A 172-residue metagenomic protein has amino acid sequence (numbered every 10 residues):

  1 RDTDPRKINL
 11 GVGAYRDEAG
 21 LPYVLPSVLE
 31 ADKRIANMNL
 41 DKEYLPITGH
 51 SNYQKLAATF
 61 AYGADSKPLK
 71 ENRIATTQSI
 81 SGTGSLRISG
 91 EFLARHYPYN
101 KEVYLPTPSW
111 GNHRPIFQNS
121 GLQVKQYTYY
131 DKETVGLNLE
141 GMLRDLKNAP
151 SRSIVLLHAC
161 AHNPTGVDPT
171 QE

Functional and structural regions predicted by a protein language model:
R1-G49, L56: N-terminal "arm"/small-domain region of PLP-dependent enzymes with the aminotransferase-like
L29, N39-E172: Conserved core of the PLP fold type I
